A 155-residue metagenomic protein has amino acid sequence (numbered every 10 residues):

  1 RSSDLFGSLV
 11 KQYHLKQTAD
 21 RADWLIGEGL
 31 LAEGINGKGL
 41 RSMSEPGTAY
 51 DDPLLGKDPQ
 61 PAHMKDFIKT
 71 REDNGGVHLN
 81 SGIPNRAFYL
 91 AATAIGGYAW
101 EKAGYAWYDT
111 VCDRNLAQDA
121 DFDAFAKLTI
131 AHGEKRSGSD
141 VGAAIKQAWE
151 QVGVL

Functional and structural regions predicted by a protein language model:
R1-L155: Zinc-dependent metallohydrolase catalytic domains
